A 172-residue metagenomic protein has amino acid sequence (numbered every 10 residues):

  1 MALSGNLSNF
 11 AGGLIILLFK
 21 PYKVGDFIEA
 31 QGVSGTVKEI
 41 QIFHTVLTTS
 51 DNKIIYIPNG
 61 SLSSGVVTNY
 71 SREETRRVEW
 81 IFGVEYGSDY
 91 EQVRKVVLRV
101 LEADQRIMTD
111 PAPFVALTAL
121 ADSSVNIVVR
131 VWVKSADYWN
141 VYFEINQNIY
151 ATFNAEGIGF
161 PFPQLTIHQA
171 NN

Functional and structural regions predicted by a protein language model:
M1, Q31, G87, S135-A136: Residues at alpha-helix boundaries and the short loops/turns that link adjacent helices
A2, N6-L17: Membrane-spanning helices that line or support transport/gating and their immediate boundary helices in channels
S4, V46, R72, V128-W132: Generic signal for short, ordered secondary-structure residues within or immediately flanking folded domains
L7, S34, S61, A121 (+1 more regions): A broadly conserved detector of short glycine/acidic/proline-rich loop/turn motifs that flank catalytic sites and bind
I15-D110: Soluble accessory domains appended to multi-pass membrane transport proteins
S88, L98, M108-N172: Solvent-exposed, non-transmembrane regulatory segments of membrane-associated proteins
